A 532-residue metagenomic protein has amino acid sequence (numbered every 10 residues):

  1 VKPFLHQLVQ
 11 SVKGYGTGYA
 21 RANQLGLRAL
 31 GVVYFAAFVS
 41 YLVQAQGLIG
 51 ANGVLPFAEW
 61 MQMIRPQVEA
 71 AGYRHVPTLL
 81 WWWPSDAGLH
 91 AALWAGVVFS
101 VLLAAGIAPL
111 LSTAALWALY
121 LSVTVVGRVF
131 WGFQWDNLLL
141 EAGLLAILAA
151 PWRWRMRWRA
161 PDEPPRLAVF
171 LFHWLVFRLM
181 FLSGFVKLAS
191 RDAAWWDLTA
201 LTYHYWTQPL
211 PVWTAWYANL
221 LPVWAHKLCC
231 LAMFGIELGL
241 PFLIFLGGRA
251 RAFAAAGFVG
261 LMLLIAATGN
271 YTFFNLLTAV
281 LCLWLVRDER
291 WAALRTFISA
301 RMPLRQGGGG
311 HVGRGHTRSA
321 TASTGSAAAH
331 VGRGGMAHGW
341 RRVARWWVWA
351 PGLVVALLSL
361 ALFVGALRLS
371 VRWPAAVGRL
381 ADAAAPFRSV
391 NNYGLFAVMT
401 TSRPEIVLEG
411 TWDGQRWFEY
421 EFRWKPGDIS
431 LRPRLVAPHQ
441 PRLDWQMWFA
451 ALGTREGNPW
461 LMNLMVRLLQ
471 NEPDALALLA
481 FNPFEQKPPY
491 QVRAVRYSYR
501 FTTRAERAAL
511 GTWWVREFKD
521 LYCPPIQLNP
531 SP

Functional and structural regions predicted by a protein language model:
K2-G307, A322, H330, G334-P532: Alpha-helical membrane-anchoring segments
A327: Walker A/P-loop phosphate-binding element recognition
